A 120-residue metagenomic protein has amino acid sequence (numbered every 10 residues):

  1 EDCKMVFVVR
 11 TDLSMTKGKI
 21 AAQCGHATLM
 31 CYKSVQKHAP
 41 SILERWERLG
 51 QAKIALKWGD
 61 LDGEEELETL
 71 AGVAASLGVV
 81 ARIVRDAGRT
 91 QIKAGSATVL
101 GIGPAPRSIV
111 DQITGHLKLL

Functional and structural regions predicted by a protein language model:
D2-H38: Glycine- and Gly-Pro-enriched alpha-helical subdomains that act as flexible, kink-prone "lid/hinge" or packing modules
V6-V8, E47-D62, E68, G72-L120: Short basic, glycine-rich beta-strand/loop surfaces that mediate nucleic-acid
K17, A21-G25, G63, L67 (+1 more regions): Generic structural signal for well-ordered, non-membrane alpha-helical segments in soluble metabolic enzymes
K37-R45: Flexible, glycine/charged-enriched surface loops at secondary-structure junctions
